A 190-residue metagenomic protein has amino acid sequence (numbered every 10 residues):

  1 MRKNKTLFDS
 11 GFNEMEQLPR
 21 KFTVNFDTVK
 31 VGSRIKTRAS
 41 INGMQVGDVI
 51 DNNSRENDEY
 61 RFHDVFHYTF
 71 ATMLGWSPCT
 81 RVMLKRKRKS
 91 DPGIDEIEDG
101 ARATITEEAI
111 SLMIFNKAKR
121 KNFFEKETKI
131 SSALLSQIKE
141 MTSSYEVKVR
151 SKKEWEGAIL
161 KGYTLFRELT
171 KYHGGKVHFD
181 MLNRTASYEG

Functional and structural regions predicted by a protein language model:
R2-G190: Flexible "arm" and connector segments at domain edges
